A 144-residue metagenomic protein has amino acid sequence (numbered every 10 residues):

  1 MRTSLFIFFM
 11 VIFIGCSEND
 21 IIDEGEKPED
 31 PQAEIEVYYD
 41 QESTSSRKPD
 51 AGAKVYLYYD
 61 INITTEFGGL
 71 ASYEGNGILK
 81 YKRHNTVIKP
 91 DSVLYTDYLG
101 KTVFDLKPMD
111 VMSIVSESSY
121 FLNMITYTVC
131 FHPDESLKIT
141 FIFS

Functional and structural regions predicted by a protein language model:
M1-S17: Sec-dependent bacterial lipoprotein signal peptides
C16-S43, R47-K48, K138-I142: Beta-strand-rich domain onsets/edges
D20-G25, L57-Y59, S113-Y120: Extracytoplasmic soluble-region selector
E34-N76: Post-signal-peptide N-terminal segment of Sec-exported extracytoplasmic proteins
T64-K101: Short, acidic Ser/Thr/Gly-rich low-complexity loop/linker segments typical of extracellular and cell-surface proteins
S92, T102-F104, L137-I139: Short strand-edge motifs at loop-to-beta-strand transitions and within beta-strands of extracellular beta-rich domains
D97-S113: Signal that preferentially marks extracellular ectodomain short beta-strand elements of beta-sandwich modules
D110, E117-S144: Structured interaction patches on ligand/partner-binding surfaces of diverse proteins
